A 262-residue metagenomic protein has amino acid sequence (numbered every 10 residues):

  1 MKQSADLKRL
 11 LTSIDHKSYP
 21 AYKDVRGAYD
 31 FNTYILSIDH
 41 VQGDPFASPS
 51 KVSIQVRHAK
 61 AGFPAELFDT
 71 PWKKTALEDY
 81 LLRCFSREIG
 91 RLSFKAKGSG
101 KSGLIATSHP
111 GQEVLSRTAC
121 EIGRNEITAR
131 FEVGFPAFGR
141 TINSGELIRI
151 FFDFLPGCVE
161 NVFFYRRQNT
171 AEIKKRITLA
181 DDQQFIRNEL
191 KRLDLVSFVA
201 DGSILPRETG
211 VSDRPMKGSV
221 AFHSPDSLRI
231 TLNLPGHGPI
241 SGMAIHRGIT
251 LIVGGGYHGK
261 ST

Functional and structural regions predicted by a protein language model:
M1-D194, L205: N-terminal accessory targeting/assembly segments
V52, A129, L195-V196, I230 (+2 more regions): A broad, low-specificity signal marking well-ordered, structured residues that form hydrophobic/aromatic
G123, R130, L234, P239 (+1 more regions): Histidine-centered divalent-metal-coordination microenvironment in nucleic-acid enzymes
E132-G134, V199-D201, H246, V253-G255: Generic beta-strand/beta-sheet core signal
N143, T209-V211, G256: A short secondary-structure junction signal
K191-L195, D201, T262: Carboxylate/His-rich catalytic cores and anion/metal-binding grooves
L205-S241: N-terminal pre-Walker A segment at the start of P-loop NTPase domains
I240-T262: Glycine-rich phosphate-binding P-loop
